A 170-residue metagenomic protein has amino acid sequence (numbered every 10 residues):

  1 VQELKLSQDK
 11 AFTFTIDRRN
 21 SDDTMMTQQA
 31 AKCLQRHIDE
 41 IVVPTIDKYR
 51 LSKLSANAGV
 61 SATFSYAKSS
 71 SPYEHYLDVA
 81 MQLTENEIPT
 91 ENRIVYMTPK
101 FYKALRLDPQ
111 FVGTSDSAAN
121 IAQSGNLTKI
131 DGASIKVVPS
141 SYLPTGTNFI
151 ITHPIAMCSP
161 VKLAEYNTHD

Functional and structural regions predicted by a protein language model:
V1-T13, M25, A67, D108-D170: Sequence/fold signature of self-assembling virion shell proteins
Q2-L4, F12-F14, Y49-S52, A62 (+3 more regions): Flexible, active-site-adjacent loop/turn segments at secondary-structure boundaries
R18-N86: Alpha-helical scaffold segments that mediate packing/assembly in large oligomeric complexes
K53-L54, T98, N167: Intrinsically disordered, low-complexity segments enriched in polar/charged small residues
A58-A133: Extended, solvent-exposed, turn-rich assembly/linker loops in the middle of proteins
